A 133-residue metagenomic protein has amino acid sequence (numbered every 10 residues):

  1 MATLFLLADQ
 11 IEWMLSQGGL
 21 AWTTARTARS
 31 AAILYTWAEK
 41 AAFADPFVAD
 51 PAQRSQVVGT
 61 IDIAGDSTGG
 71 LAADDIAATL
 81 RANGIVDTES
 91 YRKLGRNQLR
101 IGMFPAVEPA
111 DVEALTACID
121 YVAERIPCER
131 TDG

Functional and structural regions predicted by a protein language model:
M1-A32: Structural signature of PLP-dependent enzymes
E12, Q17-G19, I33-D50, T68: PLP-dependent aminotransferase class I/II
L15, V58-D62, R100-P105: Short glycine-rich or small-residue beta-strand-to-loop segments that form or flank ligand, phosphate, metal/Fe-S
I33, W37-A41, D75-I85, C118-I126: Generic non-transmembrane alpha-helical segments
A44-V48, I85-S90: A short linear hydrophobic-aromatic micro-motif
D45-L80: Conserved PLP-binding catalytic core of the aspartate aminotransferase-like
P51-V58, R92-R100: Small/polar glycine-rich anion-binding or flexible loop at a beta-alpha turn
K93-G133: PLP-dependent enzyme catalytic core of the Aspartate aminotransferase-like
